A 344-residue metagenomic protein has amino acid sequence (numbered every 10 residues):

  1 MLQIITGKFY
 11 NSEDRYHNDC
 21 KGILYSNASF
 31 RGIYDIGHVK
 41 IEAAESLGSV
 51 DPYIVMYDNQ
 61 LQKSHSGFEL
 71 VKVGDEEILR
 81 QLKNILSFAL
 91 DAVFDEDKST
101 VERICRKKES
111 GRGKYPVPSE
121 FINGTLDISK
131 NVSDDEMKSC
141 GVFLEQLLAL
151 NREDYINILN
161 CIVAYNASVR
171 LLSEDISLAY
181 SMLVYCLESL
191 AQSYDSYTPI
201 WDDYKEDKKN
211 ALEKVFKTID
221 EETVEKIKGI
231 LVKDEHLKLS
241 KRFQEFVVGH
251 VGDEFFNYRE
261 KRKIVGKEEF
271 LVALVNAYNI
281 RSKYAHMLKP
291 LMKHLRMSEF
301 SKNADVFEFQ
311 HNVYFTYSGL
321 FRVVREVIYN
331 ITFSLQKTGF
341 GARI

Functional and structural regions predicted by a protein language model:
M1-S181, Y185, V306-R343: Charged, non-catalytic interaction/linker regions at domain boundaries that couple catalytic cores to substrate
K21, A149-I344: Amphipathic, oligomerization/interface secondary-structure segments
